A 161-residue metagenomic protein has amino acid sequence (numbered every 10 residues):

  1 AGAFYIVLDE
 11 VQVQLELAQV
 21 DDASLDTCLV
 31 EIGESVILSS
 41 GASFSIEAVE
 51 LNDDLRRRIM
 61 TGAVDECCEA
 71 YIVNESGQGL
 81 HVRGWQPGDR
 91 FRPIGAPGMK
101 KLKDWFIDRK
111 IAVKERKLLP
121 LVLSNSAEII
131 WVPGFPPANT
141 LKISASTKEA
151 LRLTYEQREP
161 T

Functional and structural regions predicted by a protein language model:
A1-T161: AMP-forming adenylation/ATP pyrophosphatase catalytic core
